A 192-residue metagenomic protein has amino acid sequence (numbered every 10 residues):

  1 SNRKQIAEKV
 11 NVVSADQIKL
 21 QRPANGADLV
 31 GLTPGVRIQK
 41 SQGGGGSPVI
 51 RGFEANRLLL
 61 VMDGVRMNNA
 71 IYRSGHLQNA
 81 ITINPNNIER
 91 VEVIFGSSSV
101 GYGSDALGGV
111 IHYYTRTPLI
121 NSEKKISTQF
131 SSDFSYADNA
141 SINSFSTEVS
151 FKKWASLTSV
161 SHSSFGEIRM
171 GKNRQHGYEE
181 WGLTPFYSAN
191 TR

Functional and structural regions predicted by a protein language model:
S1-K19, A55, M62: Short, acidic, small-residue-rich periplasmic hinge/interaction motif at the N-terminus of Gram-negative outer-membrane
N2-R3, R57, M67-N68, S97-G101 (+2 more regions): Short beta-strands and strand-coil junctions in structured, solvent-facing domains, enriched
G26-L29, G46-V49, L58-V61, Q78-I81 (+3 more regions): N-terminal periplasmic accessory domains that precede and gate Gram-negative outer-membrane beta-barrel machines
A27-N69, E89: Extracytoplasmic beta-strand/coil segments of soluble accessory domains associated with Gram-negative outer-membrane
K40-Q42, G103, S135-N139, S150 (+1 more regions): Short sequence motifs at beta-strands and strand-loop junctions characteristic of Gram-negative outer-membrane
V49, M67-S97: Short acidic/polar hinge/loop motifs at secondary-structure boundaries that mediate gating or recognition
A55, M67, R116, S135-A137 (+1 more regions): Structural signature of outer-membrane beta-barrel domains
T128-S131, I142, V149-R192: Periplasmic-side early beta-strands and strand-to-turn transitions of outer-membrane beta-barrels
